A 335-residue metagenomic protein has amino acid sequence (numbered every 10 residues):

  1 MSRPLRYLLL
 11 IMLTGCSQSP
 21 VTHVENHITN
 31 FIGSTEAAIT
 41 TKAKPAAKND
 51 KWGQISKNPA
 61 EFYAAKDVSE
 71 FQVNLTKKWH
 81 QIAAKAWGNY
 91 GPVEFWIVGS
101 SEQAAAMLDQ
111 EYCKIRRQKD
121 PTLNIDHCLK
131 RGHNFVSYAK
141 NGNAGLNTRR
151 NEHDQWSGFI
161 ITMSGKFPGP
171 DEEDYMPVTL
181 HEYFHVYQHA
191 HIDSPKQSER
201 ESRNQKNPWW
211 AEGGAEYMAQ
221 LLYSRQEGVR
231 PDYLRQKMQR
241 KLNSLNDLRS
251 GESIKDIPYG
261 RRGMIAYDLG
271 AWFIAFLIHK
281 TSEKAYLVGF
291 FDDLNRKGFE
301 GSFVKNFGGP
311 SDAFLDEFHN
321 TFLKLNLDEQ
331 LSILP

Functional and structural regions predicted by a protein language model:
S2-L10: Sec-dependent signal peptide recognition, specifically the positively charged N-region followed immediately by
T14-G15: C-terminal motif of bacterial Sec signal peptides marking the signal peptidase cleavage site
V21-F31: Short, low-complexity, disordered segments immediately C-terminal to signal peptides in bacterial exported proteins
K51-E70, T162, F299: Acidic/histidine-rich, surface-exposed loop or edge segments in extracytoplasmic proteins
Y63-N143, M176, L180-Y183, A190: Zn2+-dependent metallopeptidase catalytic core
A65-T76, P168-L180, N204-E212, G263-A271 (+2 more regions): Solvent-exposed, acidic/flexible segments
N141-K237: Zinc-dependent metallopeptidase catalytic helix centered on the HExxH motif and its immediate flanking segment
P195-L269, K280, F290-P335: Acidic/His/Gly-enriched intrinsically disordered linker/tail segments that often contain short helix/coil "MoRF-like"
